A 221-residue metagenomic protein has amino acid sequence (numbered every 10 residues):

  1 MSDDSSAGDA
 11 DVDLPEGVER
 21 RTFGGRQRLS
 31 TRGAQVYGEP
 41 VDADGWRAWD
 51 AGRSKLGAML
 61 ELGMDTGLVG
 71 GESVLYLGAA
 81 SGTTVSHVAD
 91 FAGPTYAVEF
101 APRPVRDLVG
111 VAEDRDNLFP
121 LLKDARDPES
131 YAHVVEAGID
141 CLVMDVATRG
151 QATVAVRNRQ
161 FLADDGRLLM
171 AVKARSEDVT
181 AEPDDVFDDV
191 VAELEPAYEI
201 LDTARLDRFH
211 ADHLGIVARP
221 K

Functional and structural regions predicted by a protein language model:
M1-W46: N-terminal auxiliary segments of SAM/dcSAM-dependent transferases
S2-S5, V12, A155-K221: C-terminal substrate-binding/active-site "lid" region of AdoMet-derived donor-dependent transferases
E16, A51-S73: Conserved alpha-helix/loop element of class I SAM-dependent methyltransferases that forms part of the SAM/SAH-binding
L68-G82, Y96: Conserved class I S-adenosyl-L-methionine
S73, G93-P94, N117, R167: Residues at the starts of beta-strands that form the adenosine-phosphate
S81-A92: Conserved SAM-binding loop of SAM-dependent methyltransferases across substrates and taxa, primarily the Class I
V98-Q151: S-adenosyl-L-methionine
